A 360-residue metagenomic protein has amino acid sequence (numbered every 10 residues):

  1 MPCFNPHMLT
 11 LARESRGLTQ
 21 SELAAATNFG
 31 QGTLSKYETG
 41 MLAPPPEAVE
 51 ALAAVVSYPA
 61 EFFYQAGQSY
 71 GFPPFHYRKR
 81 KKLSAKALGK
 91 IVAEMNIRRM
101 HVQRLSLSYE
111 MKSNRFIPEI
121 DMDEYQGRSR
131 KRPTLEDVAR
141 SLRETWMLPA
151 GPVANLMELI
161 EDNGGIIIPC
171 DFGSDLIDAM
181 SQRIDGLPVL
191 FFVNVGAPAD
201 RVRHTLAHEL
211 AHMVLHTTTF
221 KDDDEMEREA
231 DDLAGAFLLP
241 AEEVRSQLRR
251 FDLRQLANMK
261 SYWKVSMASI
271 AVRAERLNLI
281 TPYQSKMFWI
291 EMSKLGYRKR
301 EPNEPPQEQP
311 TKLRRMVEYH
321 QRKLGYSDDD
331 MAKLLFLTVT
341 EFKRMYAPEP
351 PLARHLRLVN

Functional and structural regions predicted by a protein language model:
M1-N360: Active-site hotspot residues in diverse enzymes, especially metal/ion-binding acidic/histidine motifs
